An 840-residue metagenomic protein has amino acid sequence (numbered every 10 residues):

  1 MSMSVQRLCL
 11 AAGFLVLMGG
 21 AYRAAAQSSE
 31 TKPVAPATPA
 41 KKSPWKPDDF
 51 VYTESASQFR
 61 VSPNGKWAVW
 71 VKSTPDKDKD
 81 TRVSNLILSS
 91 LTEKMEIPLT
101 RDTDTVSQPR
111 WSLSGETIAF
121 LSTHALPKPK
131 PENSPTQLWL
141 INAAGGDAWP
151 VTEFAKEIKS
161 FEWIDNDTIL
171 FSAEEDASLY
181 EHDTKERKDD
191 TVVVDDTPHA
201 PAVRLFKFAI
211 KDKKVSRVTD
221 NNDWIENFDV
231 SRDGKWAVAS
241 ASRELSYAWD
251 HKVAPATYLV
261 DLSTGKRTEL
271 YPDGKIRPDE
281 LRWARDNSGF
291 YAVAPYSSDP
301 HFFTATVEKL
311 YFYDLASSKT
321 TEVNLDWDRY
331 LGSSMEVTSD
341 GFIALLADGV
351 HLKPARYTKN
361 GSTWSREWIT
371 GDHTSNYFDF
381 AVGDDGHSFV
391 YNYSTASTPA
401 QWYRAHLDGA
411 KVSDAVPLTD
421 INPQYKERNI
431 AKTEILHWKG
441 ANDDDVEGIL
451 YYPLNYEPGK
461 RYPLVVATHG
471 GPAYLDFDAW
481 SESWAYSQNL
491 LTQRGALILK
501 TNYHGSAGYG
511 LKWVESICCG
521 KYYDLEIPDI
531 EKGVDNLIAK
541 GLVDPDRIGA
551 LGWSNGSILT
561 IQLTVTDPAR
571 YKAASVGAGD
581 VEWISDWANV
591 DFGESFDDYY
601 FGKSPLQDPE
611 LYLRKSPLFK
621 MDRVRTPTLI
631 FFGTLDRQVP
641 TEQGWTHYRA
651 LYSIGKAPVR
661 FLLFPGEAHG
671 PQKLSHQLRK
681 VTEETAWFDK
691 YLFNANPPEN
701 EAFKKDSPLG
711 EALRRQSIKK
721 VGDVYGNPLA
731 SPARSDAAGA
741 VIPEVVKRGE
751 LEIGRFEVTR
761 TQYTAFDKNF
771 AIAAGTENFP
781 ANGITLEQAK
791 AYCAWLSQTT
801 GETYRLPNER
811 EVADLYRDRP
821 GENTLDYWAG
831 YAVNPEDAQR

Functional and structural regions predicted by a protein language model:
Q58-R60, L170-A173, L179-E181, P198-L205 (+6 more regions): Non-catalytic accessory segments flanking enzyme active sites
P63-N64, L113-S114, I164-D165, R232-D233 (+3 more regions): Residue-level detector of Asp-centered blade-edge/turn motifs that repeat once per structural unit in beta-propeller
G65-A68, G115-A119, I169-L170, A237 (+3 more regions): Hydrophobic beta-strand positions that form the internal "hydrophobic ladder" of WD40/Gbeta-like beta-propeller blades
K72-N85, T100-V106, A119-W139, D147 (+12 more regions): A flexible loop/linker signature enriched in serine peptidases of the S9 family
I210, S487-R494, K500-N727: Active-site-proximal cap/loop segments of hydrolase catalytic domains
E457-Y462, A467-Y509: Short substrate-entry loop that stabilizes the transition state in hydrolases
A733-A773, E777-Q788, A794-S797: A short glycine-rich, aromatic-capped structural motif
I772-G775, E787-R840: Functional-site microenvironments in short loops/helix caps that host divalent-cation chemistry
